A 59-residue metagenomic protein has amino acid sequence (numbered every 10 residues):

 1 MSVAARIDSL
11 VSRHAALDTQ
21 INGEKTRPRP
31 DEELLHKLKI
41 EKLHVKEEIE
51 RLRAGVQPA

Functional and structural regions predicted by a protein language model:
M1-A59: Extended, charge-rich alpha-helical interface modules
